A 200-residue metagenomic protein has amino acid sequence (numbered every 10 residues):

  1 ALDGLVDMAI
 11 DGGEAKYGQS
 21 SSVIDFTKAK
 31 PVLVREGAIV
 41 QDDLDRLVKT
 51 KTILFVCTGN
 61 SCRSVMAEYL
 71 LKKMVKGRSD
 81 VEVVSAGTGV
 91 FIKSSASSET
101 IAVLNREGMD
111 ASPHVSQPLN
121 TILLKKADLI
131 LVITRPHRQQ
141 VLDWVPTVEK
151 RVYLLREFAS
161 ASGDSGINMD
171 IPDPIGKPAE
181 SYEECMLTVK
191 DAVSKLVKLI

Functional and structural regions predicted by a protein language model:
A1-V56: Active-site-adjacent structural elements in enzyme catalytic cores
V6, A127-D128: Short, well-ordered alpha-helix to beta-strand connector turns
M8, E82, D110, R151-Y153: Conserved beta-strand segments of alpha/beta enzyme cores
V23, L33, A111, L119 (+2 more regions): Short clusters of hydrophobic/aromatic residues that line enzyme substrate/ligand-binding pockets
T27-P31, Q139-I200: Phosphate-binding/catalytic loops
D43, M66, L70, Q140-D143: Phosphate- and divalent-cation-binding pockets in alpha/beta enzyme and binding domains that engage nucleotide-derived
T50-A127: Conserved active-site segments centered on acidic
V132-I133: Short beta-strand scaffold positions
